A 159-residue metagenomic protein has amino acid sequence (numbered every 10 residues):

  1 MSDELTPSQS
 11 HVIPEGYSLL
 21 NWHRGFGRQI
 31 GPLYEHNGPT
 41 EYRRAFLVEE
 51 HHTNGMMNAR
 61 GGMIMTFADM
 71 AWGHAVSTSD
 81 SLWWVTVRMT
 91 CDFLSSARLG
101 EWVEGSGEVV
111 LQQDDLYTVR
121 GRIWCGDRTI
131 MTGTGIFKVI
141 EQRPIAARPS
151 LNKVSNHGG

Functional and structural regions predicted by a protein language model:
M1-G159: Terminal targeting signals and extreme-terminal segments of soluble enzymes
